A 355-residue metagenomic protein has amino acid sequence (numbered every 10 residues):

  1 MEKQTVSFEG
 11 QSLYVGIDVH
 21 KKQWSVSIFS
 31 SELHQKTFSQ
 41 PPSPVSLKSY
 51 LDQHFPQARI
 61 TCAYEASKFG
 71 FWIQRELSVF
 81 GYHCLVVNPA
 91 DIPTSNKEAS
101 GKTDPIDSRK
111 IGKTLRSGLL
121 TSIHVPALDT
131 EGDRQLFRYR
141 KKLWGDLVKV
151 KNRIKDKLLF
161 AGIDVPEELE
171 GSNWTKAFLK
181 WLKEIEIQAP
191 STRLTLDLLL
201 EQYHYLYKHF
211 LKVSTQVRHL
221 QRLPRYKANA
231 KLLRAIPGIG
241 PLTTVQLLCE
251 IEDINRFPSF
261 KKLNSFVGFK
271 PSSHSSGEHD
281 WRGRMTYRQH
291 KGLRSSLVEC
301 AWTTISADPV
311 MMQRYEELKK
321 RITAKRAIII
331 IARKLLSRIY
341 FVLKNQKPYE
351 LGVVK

Functional and structural regions predicted by a protein language model:
V6-F29, I111: Gly/Thr-rich phosphate-binding beta-strand-loop-beta motif of the actin/hexokinase/Hsp70
F29-R59: Nucleic-acid-processing active sites and adjacent nucleic-acid-binding tracks, predominantly divalent metal-dependent
R59-S67: Short glycine-rich phosphate-binding loop at a beta-alpha junction
V86-H124, E131-R134, H279-R288: Short alpha-helix plus adjacent loop in nuclease-associated cores
K141-L232: Glycine-rich, often acidic, oxyanion-interacting loops/wings at catalytic, nucleic-acid, or phospho-protein interfaces
K231-K320, A324: Phosphate-backbone recognition surface of nucleic-acid-processing proteins
E278, R314-E317, R321-K355: Low-complexity, acidic/Ser/Thr- and charged residue-rich accessory regions of DNA metabolism proteins
